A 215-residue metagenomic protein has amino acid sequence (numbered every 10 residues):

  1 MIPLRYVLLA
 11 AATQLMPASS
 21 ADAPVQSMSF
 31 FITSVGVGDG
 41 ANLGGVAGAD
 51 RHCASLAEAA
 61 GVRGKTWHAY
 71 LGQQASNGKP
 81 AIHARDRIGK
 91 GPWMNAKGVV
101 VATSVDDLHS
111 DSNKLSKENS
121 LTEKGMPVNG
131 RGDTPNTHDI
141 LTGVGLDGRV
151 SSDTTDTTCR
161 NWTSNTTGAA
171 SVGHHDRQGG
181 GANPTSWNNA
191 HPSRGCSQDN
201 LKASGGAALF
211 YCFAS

Functional and structural regions predicted by a protein language model:
M1-L8: Bacterial N-terminal signal peptides that target proteins for export
S19-S215: Secreted/extracellular ectodomain signature
